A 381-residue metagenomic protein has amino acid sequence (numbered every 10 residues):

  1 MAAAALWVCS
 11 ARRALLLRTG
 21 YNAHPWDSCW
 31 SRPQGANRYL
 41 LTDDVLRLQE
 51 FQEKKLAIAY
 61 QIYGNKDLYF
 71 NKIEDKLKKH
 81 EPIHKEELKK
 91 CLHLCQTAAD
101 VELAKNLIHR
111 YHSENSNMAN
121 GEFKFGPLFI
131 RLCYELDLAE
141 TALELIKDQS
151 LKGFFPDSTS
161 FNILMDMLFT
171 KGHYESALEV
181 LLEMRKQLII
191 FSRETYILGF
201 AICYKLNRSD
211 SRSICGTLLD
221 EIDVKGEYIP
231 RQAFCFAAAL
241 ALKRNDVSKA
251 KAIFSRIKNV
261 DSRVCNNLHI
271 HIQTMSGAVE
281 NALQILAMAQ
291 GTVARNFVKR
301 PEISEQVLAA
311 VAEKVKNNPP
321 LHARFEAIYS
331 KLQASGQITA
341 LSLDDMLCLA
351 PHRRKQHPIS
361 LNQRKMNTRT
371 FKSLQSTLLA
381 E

Functional and structural regions predicted by a protein language model:
A2-E381: A basic, Ser/Thr-enriched alpha-helical scaffold prevalent in eukaryotic organelle gene-expression machinery
